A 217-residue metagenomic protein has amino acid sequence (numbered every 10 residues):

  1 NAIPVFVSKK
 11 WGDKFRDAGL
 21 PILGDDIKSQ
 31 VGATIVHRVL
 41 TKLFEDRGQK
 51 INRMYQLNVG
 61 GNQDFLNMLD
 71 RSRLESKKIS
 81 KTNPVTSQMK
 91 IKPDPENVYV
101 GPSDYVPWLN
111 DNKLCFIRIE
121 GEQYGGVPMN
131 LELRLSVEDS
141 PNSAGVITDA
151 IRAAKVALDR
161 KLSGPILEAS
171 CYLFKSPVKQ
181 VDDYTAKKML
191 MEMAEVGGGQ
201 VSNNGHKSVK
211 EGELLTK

Functional and structural regions predicted by a protein language model:
A2-L20: Rossmann-fold NAD(P)-binding glycine/threonine-rich loop
G19, G48, A194-G198: Glycine-centered secondary-structure boundary/capping sites
L20-S163: Active-site-lining helix/loop region of Rossmann-like oxidoreductase modules
F116-I119, Q123-K217: C-terminal helical cap and adjacent loop that interface with cofactors, partners, or active-site loops
